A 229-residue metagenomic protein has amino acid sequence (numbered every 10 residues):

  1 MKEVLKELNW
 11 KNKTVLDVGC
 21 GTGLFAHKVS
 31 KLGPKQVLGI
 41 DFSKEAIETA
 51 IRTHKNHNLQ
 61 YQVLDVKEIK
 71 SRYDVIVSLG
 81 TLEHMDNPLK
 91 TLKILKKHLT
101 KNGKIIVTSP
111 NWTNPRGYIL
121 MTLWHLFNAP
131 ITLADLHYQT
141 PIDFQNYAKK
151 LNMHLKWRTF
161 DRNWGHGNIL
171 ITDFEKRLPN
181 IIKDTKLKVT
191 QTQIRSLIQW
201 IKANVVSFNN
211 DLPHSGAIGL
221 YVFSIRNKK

Functional and structural regions predicted by a protein language model:
S43-E45: Conserved SAM/SAH-binding beta-strand->alpha-helix loop
A50: Conserved SAM-binding loop
K55-V66: Conserved SAM-binding strand-loop segment of SAM-dependent methyltransferases
V77: A conserved beta-strand element that flanks and buttresses the S-adenosyl-L-methionine
L89-K101: A short glycine-rich, Lys/Arg-flanked "PGG" loop and its adjoining helix->strand segment in the class I
I106-N128: Conserved class I S-adenosyl-L-methionine
L120-W124, W157-K229: A C-terminal cap/extension of S-adenosyl-L-methionine-dependent methyltransferases that defines the acceptor-substrate
F127-D143: Acceptor-substrate binding/catalytic loop of class I
